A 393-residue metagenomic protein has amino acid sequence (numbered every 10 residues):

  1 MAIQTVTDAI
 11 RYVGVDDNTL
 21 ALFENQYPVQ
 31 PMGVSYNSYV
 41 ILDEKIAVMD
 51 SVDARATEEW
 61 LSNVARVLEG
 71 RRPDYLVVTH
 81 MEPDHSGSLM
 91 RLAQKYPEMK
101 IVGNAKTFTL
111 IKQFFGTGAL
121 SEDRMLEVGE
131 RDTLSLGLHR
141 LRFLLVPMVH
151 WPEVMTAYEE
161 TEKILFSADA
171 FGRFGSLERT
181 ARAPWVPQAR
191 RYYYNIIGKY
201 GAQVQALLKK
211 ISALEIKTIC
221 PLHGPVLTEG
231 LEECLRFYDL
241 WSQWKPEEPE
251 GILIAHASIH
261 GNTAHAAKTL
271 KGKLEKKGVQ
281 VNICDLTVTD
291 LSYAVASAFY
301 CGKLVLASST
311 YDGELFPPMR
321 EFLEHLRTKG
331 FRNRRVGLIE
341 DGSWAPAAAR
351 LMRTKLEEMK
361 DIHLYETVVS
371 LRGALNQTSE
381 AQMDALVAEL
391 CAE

Functional and structural regions predicted by a protein language model:
I3-R66, T156-E159, K163-S167, T263: Conserved beta-strand hairpin/beta-sheet module of binuclear metal-dependent hydrolase folds, prominently
Q4-D8, G103-V154, Y200-L208: Metallo-beta-lactamase
E44, R55-V102: Active-site metal-binding motif and surrounding structural segment of the metallo-beta-lactamase
M49-S51, P73-M81, K100-N104, L165-D169 (+1 more regions): Active-site neighborhood of phospho(di)ester-bond hydrolases with catalytic His/Asp-centered motifs
S88, T289-A294: Short acidic active-site motifs
L177-I219, H223-V226, T269-C284, A294-E393: FMN-binding flavodoxin-like domain, especially the glycine-rich phosphate-binding loop
C220-E248: Short N-terminal or domain-adjacent regulatory/targeting segments
A255-K277: Short, charged N-terminal beta->alpha structural module
